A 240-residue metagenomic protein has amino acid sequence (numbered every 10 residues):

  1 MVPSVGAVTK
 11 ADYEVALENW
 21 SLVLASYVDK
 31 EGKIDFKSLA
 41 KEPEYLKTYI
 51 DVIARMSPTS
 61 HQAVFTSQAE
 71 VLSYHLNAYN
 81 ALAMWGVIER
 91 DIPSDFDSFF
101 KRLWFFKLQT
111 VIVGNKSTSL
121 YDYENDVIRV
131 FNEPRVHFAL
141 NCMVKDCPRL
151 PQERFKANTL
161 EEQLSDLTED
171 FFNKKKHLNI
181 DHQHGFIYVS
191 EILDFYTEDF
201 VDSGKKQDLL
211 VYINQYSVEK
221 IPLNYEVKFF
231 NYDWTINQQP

Functional and structural regions predicted by a protein language model:
V2-P240: Interaction/scaffold regions that mediate signaling and macromolecular assembly across diverse proteins
